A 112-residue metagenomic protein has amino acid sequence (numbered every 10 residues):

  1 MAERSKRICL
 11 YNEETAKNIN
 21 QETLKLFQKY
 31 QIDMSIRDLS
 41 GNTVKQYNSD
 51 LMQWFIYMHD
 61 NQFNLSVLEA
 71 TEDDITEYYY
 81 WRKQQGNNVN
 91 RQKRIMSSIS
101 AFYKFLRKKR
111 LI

Functional and structural regions predicted by a protein language model:
M1-E14, F102: N-terminal helical hairpins
L10-Y11, F27-I112: N-terminal core-binding DNA-recognition domain of tyrosine recombinases/integrases
T15-F27: A detector for short, charged/polar N-terminal pre-domain segments
